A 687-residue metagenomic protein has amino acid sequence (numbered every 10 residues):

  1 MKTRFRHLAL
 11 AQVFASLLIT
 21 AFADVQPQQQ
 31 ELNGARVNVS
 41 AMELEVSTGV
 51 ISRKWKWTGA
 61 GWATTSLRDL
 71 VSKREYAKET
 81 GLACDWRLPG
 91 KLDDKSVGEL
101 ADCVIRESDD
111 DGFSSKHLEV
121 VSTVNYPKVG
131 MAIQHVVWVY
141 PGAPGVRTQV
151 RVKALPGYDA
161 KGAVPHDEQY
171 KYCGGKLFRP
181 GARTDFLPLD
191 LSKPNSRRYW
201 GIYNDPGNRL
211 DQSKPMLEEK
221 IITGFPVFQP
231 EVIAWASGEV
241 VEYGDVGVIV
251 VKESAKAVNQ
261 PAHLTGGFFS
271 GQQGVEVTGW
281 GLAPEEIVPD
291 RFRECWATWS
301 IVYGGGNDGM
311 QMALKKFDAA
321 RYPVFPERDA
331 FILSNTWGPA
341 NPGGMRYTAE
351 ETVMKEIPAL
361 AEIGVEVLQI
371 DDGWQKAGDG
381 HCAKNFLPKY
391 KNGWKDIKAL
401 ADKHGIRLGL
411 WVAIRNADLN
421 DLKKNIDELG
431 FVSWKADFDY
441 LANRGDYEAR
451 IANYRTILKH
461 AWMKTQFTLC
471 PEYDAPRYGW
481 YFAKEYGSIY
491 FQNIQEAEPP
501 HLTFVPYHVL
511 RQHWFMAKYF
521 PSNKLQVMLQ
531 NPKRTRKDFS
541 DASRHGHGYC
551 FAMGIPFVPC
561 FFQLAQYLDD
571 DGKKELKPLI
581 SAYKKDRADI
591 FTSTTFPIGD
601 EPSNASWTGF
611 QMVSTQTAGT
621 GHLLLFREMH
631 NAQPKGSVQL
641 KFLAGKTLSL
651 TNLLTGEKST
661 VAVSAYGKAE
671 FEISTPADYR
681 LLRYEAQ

Functional and structural regions predicted by a protein language model:
M1-R6: N-terminal secretory signal peptides that target proteins for export/translocation
A9-T20: Bacterial N-terminal signal peptides
D24-V46, I51, A63-G267, T651-T660: Polysaccharide-binding surfaces and accessory modules of carbohydrate-active proteins
G34, I301-R328: N-terminal carbohydrate-binding accessory modules
L44, G49, D290, Y454-T660 (+2 more regions): Active-site-proximal substrate-binding groove within the catalytic cores of carbohydrate-active enzymes
T148, P284-G306, A677-E685: Short Pro-Gly-centered flexible turn/kink motifs
D329-G445: Aromatic-lined carbohydrate-binding/catalytic grooves of carbohydrate-active enzymes
D418-K484: Hydrophobic, well-ordered secondary-structure scaffolds
